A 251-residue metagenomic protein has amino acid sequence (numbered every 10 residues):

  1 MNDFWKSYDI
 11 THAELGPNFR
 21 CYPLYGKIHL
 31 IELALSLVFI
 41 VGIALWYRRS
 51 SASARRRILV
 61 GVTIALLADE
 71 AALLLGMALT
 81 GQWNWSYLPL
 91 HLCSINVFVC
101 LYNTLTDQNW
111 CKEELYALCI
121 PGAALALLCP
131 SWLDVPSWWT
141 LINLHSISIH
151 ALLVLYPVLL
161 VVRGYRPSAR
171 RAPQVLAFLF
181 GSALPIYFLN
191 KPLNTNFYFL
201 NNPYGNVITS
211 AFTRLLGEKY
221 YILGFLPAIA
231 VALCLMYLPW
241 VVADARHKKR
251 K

Functional and structural regions predicted by a protein language model:
M1-R56: N-terminal topogenic module of multi-pass integral membrane proteins
P17-L35, L193-L233: Membrane-interface transmembrane-helix boundary segments in multi-pass integral membrane proteins
H29-L35, G81-C93, Y116: Structural signature of hydrophobic alpha-helical transmembrane segments
L30-R48, L66-A71, A183, L226-P239: Hydrophobic core of alpha-helical transmembrane segments in multi-pass integral membrane proteins
V41-L45, C100, L152-R171: Alpha-helical transmembrane segments in multipass membrane proteins, preferentially the mid-helix core
W46-L59, L105-E113, R163-P173: Membrane-interface helix-boundary motifs at transmembrane edges
A65-L75, C119-S131, L179-L189: Aromatic-anchored segments of alpha-helical transmembrane domains
L105-Y156: Membrane-proximal helix-loop-helix units in multi-pass membrane proteins
